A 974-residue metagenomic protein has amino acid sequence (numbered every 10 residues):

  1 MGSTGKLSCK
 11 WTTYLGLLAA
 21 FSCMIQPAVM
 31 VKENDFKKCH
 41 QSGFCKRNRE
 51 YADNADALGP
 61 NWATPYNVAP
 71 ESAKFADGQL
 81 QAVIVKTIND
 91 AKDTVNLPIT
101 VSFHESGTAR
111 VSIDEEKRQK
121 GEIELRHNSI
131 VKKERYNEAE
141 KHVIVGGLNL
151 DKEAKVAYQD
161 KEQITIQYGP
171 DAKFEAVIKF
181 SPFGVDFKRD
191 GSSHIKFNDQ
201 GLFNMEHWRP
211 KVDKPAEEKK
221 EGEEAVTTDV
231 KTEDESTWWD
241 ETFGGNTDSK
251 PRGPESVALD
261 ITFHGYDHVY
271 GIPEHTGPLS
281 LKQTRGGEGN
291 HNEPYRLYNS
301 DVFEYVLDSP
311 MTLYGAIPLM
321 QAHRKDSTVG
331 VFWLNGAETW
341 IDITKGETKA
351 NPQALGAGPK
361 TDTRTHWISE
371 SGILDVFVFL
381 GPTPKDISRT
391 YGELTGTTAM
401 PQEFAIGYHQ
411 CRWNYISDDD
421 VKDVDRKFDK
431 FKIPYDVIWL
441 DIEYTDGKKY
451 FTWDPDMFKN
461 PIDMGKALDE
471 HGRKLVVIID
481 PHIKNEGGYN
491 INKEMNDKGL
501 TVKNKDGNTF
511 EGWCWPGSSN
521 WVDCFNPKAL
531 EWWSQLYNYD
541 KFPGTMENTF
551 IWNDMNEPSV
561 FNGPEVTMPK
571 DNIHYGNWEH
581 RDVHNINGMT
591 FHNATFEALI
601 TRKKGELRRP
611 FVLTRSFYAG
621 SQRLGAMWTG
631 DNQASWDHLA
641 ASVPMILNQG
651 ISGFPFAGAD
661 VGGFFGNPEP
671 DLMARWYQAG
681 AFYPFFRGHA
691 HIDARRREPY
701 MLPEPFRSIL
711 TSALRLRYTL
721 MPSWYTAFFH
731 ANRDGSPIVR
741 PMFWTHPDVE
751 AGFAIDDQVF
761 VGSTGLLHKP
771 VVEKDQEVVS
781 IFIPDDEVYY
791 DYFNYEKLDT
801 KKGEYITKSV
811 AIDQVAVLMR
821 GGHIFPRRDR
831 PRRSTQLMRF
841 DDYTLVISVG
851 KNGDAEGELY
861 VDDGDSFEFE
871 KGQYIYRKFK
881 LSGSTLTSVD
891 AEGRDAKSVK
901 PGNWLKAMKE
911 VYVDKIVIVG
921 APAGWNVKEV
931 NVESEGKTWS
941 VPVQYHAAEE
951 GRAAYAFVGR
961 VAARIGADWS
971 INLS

Functional and structural regions predicted by a protein language model:
M1-S8: N-terminal secretory signal peptides that target proteins for export/translocation
K10-A28: Cleavable N-terminal signal peptides of Sec/SRP-targeted secreted and luminal proteins
P27-I406, C411-W413, D418-D420, V424-R426 (+12 more regions): N-terminal accessory segment at the very beginning of proteins
V95-N96, D160, P170-A172, F180-S181 (+16 more regions): Short, well-ordered loop/turn elements at secondary-structure boundaries
I130-Y136, E140-V145, P434-L710, T745-P747 (+2 more regions): Aromatic- and carboxylate-enriched substrate-binding clefts and catalytic-loop regions of carbohydrate-active enzymes
H291-Y298, L313-A316, K422, L530 (+3 more regions): Short, hydrophobic/amphipathic alpha-helical packing segments that form internal helix faces or helix-helix interfaces
L307, F596-F611, S616-T629, H638-M645 (+4 more regions): Catalytic core of carbohydrate-active enzymes
